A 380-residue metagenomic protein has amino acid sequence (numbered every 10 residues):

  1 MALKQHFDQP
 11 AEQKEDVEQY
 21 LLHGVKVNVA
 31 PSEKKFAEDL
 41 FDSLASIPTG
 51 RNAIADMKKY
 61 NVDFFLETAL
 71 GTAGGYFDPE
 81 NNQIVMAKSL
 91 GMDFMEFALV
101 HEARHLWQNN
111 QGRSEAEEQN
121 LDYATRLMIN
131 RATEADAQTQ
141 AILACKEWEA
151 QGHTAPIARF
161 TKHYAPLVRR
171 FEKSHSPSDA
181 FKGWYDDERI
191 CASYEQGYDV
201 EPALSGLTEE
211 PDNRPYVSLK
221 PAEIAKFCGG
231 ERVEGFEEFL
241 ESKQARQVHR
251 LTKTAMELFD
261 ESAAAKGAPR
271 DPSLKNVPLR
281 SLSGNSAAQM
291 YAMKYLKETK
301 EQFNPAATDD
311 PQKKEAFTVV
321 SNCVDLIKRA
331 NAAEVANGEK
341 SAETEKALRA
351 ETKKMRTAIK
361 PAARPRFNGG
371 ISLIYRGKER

Functional and structural regions predicted by a protein language model:
M1-L66: A metal-dependent hydrolase signature that marks the N-terminal structural subdomain at the beginning of catalytic folds
D39, N52, F94, A98 (+3 more regions): Extracytoplasmic/secreted proteins, especially bacterial periplasmic and envelope-associated proteins
A53-V85, L90: Catalytic zinc-binding patch centered on the HExxH motif and its immediate surroundings that defines zinc-dependent
F97-N110: Active-site recognition of the HExxH zinc-binding catalytic motif
Q108-R126, N130: Extended, hydrophobic alpha-helical membrane-active domains that insert into or remodel lipid bilayers
D122-A158: Post-HExxH zinc-binding segment in Zn-dependent metallohydrolases
E147-P177: Acidic/His/Gly-enriched intrinsically disordered linker/tail segments that often contain short helix/coil "MoRF-like"
E172-T344, T352-K353, F367, I371-R380: Pan-zinc metallopeptidase signature
